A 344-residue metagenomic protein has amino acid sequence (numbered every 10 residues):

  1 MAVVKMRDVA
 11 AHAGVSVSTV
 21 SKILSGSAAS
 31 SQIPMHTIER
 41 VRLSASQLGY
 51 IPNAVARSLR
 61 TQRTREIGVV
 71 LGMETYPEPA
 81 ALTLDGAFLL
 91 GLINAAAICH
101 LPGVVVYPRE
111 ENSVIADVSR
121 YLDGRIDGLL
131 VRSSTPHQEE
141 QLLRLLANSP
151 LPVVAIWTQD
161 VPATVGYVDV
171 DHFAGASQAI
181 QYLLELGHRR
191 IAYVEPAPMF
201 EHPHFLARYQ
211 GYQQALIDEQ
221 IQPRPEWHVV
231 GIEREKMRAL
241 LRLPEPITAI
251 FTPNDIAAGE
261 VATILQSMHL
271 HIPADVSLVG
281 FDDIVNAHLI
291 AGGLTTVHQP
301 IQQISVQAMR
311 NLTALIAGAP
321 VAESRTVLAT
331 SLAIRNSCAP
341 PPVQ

Functional and structural regions predicted by a protein language model:
M1, K5, Q62-Q181, L240-P246 (+1 more regions): Alpha-helical recognition/docking segments in bacterial nutrient-uptake and carbohydrate-utilization systems
M1-R65: N-terminal helix-turn-helix DNA-binding module of bacterial transcription factors
A96-P108, Y193, Y209, Q213-R234: Short beta-strand elements in bilobed, periplasmic/extracellular small-molecule ligand-binding domains
V168-V194, G231-A239, V297-A317: Hydrophobic alpha-helical segments within soluble ligand-binding/sensing domains
S177-I221, S324-C338: An alpha-beta-alpha
R189-R190, P223-E226, H271-S277: Short acidic capping loops at alpha-helix termini that bridge into adjacent secondary structure
R238-Q344: Flexible loop/turn connectors
